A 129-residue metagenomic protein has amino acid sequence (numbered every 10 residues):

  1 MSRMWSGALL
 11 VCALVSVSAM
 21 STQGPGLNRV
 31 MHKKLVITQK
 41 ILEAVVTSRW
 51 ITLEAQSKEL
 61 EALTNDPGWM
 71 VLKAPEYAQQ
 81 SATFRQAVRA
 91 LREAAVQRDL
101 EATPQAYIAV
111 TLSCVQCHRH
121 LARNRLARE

Functional and structural regions predicted by a protein language model:
M1-S6: Positively charged n-region of N-terminal signal peptides that target proteins for export
G7-S16: Bacterial N-terminal signal peptides
T22-E129: Sequence context surrounding c-type heme c attachment/ligation sites in exported
